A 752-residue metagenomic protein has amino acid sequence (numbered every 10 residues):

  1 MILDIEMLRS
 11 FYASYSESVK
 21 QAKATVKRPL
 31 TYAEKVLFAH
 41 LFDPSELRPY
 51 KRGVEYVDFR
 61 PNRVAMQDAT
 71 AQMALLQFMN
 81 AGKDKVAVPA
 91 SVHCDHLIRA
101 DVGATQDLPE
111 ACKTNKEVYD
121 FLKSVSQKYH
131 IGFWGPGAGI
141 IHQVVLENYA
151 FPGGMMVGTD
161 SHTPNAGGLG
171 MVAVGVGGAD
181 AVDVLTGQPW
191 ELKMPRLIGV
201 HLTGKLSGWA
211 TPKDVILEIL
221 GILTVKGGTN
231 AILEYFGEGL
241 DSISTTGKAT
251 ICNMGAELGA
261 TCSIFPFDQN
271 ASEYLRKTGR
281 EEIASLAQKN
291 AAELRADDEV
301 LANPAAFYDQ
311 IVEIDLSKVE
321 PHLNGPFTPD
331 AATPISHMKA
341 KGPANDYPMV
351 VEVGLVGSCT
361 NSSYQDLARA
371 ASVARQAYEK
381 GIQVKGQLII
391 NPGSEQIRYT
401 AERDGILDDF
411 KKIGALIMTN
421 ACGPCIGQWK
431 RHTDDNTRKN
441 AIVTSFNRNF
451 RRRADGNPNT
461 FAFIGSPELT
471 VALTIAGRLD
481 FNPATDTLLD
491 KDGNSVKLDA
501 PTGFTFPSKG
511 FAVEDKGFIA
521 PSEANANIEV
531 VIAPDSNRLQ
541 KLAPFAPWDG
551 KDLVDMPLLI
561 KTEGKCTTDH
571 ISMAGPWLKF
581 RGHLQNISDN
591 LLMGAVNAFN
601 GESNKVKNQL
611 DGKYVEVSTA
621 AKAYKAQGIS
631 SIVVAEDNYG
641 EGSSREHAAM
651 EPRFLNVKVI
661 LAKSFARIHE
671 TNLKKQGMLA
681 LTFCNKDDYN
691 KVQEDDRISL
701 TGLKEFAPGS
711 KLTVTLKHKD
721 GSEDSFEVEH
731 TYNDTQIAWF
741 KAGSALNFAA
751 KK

Functional and structural regions predicted by a protein language model:
L3-D4, D68, F151-A284, I382 (+5 more regions): Mobile "lid/hinge" segments at catalytic clefts and subdomain interfaces of large enzymes
L8-F11, Y15, K20-P195, R581-V633 (+1 more regions): Long, structured ligand/cofactor-binding scaffold of large enzymes
F42, E46, K51-R60, A74 (+4 more regions): Terminal amphipathic helices with adjacent charged low-complexity linkers/tails
L47, E147, F151, I243-A249 (+7 more regions): Short glycine/threonine-rich loop-to-helix capping motif typified by GTGT followed within a few residues by an Asp-Pro
L76-N80, A306-A401, G405, E523-V659: Non-catalytic terminal/interface segments that mediate subunit docking, oligomerization, and allosteric communication
E379-W429, D435, S643, A649 (+3 more regions): Extended C-terminal subregions enriched in glycine
L488-T505, E670-W739, L746-A749: Acidic, glycine-rich flexible loop/linker segments
